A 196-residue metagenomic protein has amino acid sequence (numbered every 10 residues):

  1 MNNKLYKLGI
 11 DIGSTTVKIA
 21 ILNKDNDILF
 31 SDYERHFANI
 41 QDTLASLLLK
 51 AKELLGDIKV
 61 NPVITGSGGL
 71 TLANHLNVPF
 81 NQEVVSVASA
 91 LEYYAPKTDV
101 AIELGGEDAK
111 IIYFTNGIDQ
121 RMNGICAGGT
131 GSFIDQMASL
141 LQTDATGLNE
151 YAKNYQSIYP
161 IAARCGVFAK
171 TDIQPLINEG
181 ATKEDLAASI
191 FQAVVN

Functional and structural regions predicted by a protein language model:
K4-D42, S46-L49, D119, G124-I125: Short glycine-rich, Thr/Ser-proximal phosphate-binding strand/loop in the N-terminal lobe of ATP-dependent enzymes
L5-D11, N61-V63, K97-I102: Short glycine-aspartate micro-motif
D11-T15, G66-S67, L104-D108, T130: A short acidic Gly-Thr/Ser loop motif
V17-L22, D108-F114: Short beta-strand scaffold segments in enzyme catalytic cores
Y33-H36, K52-V85, I112-R121: Short beta-strand-loop/turn "lid" adjacent to the catalytic site in phosphate-handling enzymes
I40, N116-S157: Glycine-rich phosphate-binding loop plus the immediately following alpha-helix
A169-N196: Adenine-nucleotide phosphate-binding core of ATP-dependent small-molecule kinases
